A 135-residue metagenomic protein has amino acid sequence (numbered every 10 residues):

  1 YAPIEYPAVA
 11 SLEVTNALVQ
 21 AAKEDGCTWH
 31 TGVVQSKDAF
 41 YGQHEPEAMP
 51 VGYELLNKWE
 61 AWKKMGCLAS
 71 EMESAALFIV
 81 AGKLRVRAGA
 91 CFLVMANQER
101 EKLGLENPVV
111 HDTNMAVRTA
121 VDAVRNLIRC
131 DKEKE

Functional and structural regions predicted by a protein language model:
Y1-E135: Glycine-rich phosphate- or other oxyanion-binding loops that anchor nucleotides, phosphorylated ligands
